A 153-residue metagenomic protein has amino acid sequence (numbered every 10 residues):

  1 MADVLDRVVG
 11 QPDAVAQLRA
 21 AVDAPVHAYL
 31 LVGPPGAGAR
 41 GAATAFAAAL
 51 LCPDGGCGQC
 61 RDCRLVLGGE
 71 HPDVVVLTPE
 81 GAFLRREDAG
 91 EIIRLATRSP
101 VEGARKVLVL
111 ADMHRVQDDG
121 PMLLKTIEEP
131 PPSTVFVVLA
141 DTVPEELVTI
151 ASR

Functional and structural regions predicted by a protein language model:
M1-D118, V135, V148: P-loop/Walker A NTP-binding region and its immediately flanking N-terminal helices in P-loop NTPase folds
L50, I127-P130: Active-site catalytic pocket residues across diverse enzymes, especially alpha/beta-hydrolases
D118, M122-I127, P144-R153: Short regulatory helix/loop adjacent to the ATP-binding pocket of P-loop NTPases
P130-L147: Sensor-1/coupling segment of RecA-like P-loop NTPase cores
